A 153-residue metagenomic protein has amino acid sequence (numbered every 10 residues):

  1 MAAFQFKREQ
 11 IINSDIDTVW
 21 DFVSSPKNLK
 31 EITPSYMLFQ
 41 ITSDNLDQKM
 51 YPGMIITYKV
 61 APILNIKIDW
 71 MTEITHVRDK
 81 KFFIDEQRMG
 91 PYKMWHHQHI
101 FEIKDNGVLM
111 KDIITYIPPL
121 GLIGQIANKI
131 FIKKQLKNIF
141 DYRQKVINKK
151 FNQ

Functional and structural regions predicted by a protein language model:
M1-D47, Y51: Hydrophobic ligand-binding cavity/cleft-lining segments
A2, K149-Q153: Generic C-terminal helix-cap and adjacent flexible tail
F22, V146, K150: Short alpha-helical functional segments enriched in proximate histidine and acidic residues
L38, K59-L109, Q153: Hydrophobic-ligand binding "helix-grip"
M50-Y58: Short coil-to-beta transition motif at edge beta-strands of beta-rich domains
Q87-K134, N138: Beta-strand/loop substructures that line and gate deep hydrophobic ligand-binding cavities in soluble
N138-V146: A non-catalytic, amphipathic alpha-helix used as a structural packing/dimerization or gating element in enzyme scaffolds
